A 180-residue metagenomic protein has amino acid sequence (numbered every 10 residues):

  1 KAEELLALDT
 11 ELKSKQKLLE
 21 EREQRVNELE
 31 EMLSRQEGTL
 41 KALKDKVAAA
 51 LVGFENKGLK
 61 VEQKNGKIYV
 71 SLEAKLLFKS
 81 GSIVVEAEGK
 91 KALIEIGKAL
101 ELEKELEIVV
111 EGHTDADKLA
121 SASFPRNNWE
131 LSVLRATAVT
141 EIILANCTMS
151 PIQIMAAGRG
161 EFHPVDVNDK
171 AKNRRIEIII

Functional and structural regions predicted by a protein language model:
K1-E62: Extracellular/lumenal/periplasmic "stalk" regions immediately C-terminal to a signal peptide or transmembrane helix
L5, F54, E103-K104, C147: A structural signal for short coil/turn segments at secondary-structure junctions
E55-K57, V61, I94-L102: Short amphipathic alpha-helices and their capping/turn segments at secondary-structure boundaries
N56-G58, E105-E107, P151: Short secondary-structure junction motifs
Q63-K67: Short Gly/Ser/Thr- and Asp/Glu-enriched loop/turn motifs at secondary-structure junctions
I68-E73: Short, aliphatic-rich beta-strand segments
L77-E95, L102-E103, H113-I180: Periplasmic OmpA-like peptidoglycan-binding domain that tethers envelope proteins to the cell wall
